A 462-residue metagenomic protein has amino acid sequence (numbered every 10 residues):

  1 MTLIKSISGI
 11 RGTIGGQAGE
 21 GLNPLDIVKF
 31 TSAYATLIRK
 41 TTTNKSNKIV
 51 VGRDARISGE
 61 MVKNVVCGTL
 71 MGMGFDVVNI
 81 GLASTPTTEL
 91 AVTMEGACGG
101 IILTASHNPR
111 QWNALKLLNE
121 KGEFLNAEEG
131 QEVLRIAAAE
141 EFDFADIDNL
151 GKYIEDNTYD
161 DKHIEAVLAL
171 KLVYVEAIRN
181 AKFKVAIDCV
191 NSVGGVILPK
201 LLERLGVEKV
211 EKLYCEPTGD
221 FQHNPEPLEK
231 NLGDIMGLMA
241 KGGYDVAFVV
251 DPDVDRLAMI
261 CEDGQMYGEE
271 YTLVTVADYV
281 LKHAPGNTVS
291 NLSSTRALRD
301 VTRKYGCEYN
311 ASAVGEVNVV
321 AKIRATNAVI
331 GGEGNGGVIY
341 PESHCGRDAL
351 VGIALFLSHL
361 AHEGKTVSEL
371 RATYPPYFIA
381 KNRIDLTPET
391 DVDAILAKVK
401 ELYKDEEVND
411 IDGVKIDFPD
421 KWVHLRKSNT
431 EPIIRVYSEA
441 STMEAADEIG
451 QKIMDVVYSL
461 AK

Functional and structural regions predicted by a protein language model:
M1-G68, G72-M73, K152-K184: An N-terminal, well-structured beta->alpha segment
T13, N113-A240: Gly/Ser/Thr-enriched, mixed-charge loops and adjacent short helices that form phosphate/oxyanion-binding elements
T36, K48-W112, K200-I260: N-terminal small/polar loop signature for handling phosphorylated ligands or for N-terminal nucleophile
V51-D54, I187-C189, C261, E342 (+1 more regions): Short glycine-centered, acidic/aromatic-flanked micro-motifs in structured strand/loop junctions that mark active-site
M71, L134-E165, A169, C261-G334 (+1 more regions): Proline/glycine-rich low-complexity loops and linkers
I101, A114-L115, N119-V133, D255-K282 (+3 more regions): Glycine-rich phosphate-binding loop of actin/hexokinase-like ATP-binding domains
V246, A284-K462: Phosphate-binding and adjacent anionic-ligand microenvironments
